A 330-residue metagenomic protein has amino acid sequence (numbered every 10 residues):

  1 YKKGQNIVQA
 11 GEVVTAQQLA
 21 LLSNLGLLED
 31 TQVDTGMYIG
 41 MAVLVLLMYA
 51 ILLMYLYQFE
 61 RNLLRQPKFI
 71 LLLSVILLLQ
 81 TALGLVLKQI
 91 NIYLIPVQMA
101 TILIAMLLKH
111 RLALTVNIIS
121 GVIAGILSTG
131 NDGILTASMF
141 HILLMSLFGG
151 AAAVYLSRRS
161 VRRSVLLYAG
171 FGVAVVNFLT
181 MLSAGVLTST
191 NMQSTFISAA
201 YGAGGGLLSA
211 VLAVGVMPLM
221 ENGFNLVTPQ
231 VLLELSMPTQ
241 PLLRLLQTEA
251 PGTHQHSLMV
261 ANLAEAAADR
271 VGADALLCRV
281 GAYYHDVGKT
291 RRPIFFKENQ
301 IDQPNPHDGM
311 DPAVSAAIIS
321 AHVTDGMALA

Functional and structural regions predicted by a protein language model:
Y1-Y57, L71: Conserved catalytic-loop aspartate of Hanks-type protein kinases
K3, M37, S236, I294-F296: Short coil/turn segments at secondary-structure boundaries
Q5-N6, I104, A250, V280: Residue-level marker of motif borders
I7-V8, V13-T15, L107, M259 (+2 more regions): Structured core elements
E12, H110-L112, D286: Conformational gate/switch positions in structured elements
Q58-E60, L64-H254, L258: Generic detector of multi-pass transmembrane helix bundles and their immediately adjacent loops in polytopic membrane
P241-A330: Divalent metal-dependent catalytic cores for phosphoryl transfer on phosphate-bearing substrates
